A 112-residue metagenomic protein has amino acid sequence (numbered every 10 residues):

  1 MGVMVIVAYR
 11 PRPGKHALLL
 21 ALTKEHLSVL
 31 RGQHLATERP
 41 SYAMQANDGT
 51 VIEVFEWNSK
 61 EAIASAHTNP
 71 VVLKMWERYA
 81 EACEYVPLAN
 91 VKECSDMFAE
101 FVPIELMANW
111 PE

Functional and structural regions predicted by a protein language model:
G2-R10, I52-V54: Active-site-flanking beta-strand signature of metal-NTP-handling nucleotidyl enzymes and homologous cyclase-like
R10-L22: Short, surface-exposed ligand-recognition loops at beta-strand->loop->(often short) alpha-helix junctions that present
A21, G32, W110-E112: Short, low-complexity N-terminal intrinsically disordered segments enriched in polar/charged residues
E25-P40, E56-C94: An amphipathic, aromatic/His-enriched active-site/gating alpha helix that lines ligand/cofactor pockets
S41-Q45: Short beta-strand
N47-T50: Short acidic/glycine-enriched loop/turn segments that link adjacent beta-strands
N90-E112: Acidic/histidine-enriched, glycine/proline-rich intrinsically disordered or flexible terminal extensions
